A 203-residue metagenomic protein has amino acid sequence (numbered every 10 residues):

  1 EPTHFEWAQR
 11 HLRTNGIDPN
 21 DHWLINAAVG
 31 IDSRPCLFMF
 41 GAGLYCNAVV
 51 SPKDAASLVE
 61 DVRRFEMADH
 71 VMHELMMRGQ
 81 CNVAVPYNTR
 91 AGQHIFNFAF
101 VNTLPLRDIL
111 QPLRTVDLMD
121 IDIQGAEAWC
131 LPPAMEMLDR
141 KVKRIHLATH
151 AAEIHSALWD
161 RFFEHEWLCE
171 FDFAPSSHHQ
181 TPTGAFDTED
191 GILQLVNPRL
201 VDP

Functional and structural regions predicted by a protein language model:
E1-P203: Phosphate/nucleotide-binding beta-alpha loop and adjacent structural elements of enzyme active sites
